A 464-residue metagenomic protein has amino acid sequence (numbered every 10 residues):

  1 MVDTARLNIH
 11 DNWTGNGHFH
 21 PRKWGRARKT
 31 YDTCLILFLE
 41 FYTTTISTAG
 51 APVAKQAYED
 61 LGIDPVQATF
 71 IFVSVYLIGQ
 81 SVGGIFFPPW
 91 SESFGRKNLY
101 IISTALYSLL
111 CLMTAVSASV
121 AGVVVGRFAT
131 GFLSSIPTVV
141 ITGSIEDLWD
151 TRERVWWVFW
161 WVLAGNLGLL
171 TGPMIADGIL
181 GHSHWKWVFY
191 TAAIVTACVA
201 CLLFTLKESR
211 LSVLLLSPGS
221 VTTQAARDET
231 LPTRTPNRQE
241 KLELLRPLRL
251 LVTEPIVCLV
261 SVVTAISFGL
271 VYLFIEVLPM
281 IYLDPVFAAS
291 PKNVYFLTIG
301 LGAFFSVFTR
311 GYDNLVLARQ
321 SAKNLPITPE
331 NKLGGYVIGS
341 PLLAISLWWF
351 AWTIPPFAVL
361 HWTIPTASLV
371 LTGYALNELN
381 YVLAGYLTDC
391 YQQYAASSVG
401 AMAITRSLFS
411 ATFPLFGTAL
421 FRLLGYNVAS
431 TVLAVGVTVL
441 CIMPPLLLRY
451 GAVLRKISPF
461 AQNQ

Functional and structural regions predicted by a protein language model:
M1-I46, K55, E59: Cytosolic juxtamembrane N-terminal segment immediately preceding the first transmembrane helix of multi-pass
R22-A27, E153-W157, G181-C258, N314-A322 (+2 more regions): Central mid-sequence intracellular linker of multi-pass
T44, T48, S74-L77, S81 (+7 more regions): C-terminal transmembrane bundle
I46, L61-G62, F86, F94-G95 (+4 more regions): Helix-breaking motifs and short loop linkers at transmembrane-helix boundaries and internal kinks in secondary membrane
V53-S81: Extracellular/periplasmic helix-loop-helix junction of adjacent transmembrane segments in MFS-like secondary
V82-A121: Conserved MFS/SLC helix-loop-helix module at the cytosolic interface between two early adjacent transmembrane helices
G126-N166: Cytoplasmic helix-loop-helix junction between adjacent transmembrane helices in 12-TM secondary transporters
E153-G181, W187-Y190, I194-V199, G302-T309 (+1 more regions): Glycine-rich segments within core transmembrane alpha-helices of 12-TM secondary carriers
